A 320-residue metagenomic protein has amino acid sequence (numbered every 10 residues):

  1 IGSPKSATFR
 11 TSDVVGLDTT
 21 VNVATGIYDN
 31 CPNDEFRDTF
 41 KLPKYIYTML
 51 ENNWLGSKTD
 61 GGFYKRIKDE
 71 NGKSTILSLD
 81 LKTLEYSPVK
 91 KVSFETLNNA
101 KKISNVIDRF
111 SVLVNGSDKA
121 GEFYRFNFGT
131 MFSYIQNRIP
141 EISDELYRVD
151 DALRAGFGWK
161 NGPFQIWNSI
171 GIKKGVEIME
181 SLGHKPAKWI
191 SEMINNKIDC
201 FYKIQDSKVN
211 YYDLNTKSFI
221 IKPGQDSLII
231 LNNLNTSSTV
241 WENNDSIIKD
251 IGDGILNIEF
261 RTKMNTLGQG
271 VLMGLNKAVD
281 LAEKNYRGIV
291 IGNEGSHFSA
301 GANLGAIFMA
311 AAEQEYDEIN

Functional and structural regions predicted by a protein language model:
I1-S296, N303-N320: N-terminal glycine-rich phosphate-binding loop for ADP-containing cofactors
